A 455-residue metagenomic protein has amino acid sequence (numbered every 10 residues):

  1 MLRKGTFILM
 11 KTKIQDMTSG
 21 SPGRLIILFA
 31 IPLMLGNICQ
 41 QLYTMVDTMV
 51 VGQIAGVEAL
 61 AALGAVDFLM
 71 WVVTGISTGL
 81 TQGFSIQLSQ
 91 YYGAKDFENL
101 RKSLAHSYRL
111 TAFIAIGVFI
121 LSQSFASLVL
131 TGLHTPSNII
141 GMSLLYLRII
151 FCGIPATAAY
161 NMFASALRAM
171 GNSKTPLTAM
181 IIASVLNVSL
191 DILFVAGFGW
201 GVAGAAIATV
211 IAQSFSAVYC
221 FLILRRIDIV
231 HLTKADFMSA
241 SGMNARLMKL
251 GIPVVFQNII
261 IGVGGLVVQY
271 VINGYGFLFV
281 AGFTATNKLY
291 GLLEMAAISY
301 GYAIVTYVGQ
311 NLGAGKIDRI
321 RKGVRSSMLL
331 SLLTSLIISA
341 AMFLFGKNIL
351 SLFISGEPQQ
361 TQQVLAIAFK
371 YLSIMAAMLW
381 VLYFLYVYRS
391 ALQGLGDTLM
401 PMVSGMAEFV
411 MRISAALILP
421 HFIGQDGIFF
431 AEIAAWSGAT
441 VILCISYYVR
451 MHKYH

Functional and structural regions predicted by a protein language model:
M1-A30, L88-G153, G197-I252, V308-A377 (+1 more regions): Short alpha-helical transmembrane segments in multi-pass integral membrane proteins
M17-I54, F68-G83, Q87, A112-F119 (+4 more regions): N-terminal transmembrane alpha-helices
L28-D47, I149, Y160, A183 (+4 more regions): Transmembrane helical elements of multi-pass membrane transporters/channels
I38, L42-L60, L130-S137, L193-W200 (+4 more regions): Helix-terminus/linker motif at the lipid-water interface of multi-pass membrane proteins
V51-W71, S137-M142, V202-A203, M243-L250 (+4 more regions): Interfacial/gating helices of multi-pass transporter permease domains
L60-I120, T157-P176, G282-G346, L382-S404: Small-residue-rich hydrophobic transmembrane alpha-helices
V72, N187-D191, A217-F221, L292-M295 (+3 more regions): Hydrophobic transmembrane alpha-helices of multi-pass small-molecule transporters
T81, I149-R168, P176-S184, A205-V218 (+4 more regions): Short runs within selected transmembrane alpha-helices of multi-pass transporters and secretion channels
